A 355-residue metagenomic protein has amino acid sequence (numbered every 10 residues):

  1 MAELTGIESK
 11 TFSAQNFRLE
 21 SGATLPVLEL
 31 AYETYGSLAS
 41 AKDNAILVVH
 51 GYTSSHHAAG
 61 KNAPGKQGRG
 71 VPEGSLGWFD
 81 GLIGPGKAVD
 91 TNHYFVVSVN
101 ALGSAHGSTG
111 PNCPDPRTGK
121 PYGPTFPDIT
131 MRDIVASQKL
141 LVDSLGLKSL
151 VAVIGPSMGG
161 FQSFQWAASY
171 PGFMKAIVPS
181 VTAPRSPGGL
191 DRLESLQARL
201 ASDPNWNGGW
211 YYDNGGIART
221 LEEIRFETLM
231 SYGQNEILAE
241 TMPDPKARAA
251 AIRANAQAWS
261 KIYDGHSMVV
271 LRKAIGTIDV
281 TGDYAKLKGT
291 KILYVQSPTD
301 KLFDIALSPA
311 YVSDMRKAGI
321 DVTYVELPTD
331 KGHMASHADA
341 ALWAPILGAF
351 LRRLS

Functional and structural regions predicted by a protein language model:
M1-V48, H57-N62: Catalytic-loop region of hydrolases
E33, S37-D115: N-terminal cap/lid subdomain of alpha/beta-hydrolase-fold enzymes
G119-T125, R132-A152: Conserved acidic catalytic loop of the alpha/beta-hydrolase fold
S149-D191: Conserved hydrolase catalytic core segment
F173-A258: Alpha/beta-hydrolase-fold enzymes
Y294-Q296, D300: Short beta-strand/loop motif that positions the catalytic acidic residue of the alpha/beta-hydrolase fold
K301-A310: Conserved alpha/beta-hydrolase "acid-adjacent" motif
V312, R316-S355: Catalytic active-site module of serine/aspartate enzymes centered on a nucleophile-bearing elbow/loop
